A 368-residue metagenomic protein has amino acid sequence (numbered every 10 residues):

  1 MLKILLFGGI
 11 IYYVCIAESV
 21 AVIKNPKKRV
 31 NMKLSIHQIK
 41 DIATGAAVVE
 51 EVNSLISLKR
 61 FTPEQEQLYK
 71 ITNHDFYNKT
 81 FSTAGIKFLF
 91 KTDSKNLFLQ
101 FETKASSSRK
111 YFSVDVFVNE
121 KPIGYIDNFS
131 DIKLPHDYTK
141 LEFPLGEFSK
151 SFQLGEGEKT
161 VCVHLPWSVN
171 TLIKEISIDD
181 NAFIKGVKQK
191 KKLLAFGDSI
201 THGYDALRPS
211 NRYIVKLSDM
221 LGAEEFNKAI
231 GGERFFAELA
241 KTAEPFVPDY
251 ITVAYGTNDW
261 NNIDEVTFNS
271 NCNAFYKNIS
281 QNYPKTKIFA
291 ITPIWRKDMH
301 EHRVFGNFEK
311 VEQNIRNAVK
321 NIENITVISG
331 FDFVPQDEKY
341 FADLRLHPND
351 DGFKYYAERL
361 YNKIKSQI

Functional and structural regions predicted by a protein language model:
M1, I10-K192, K365-I368: N-terminal secretory targeting modules
L99, F196-G197, I291: Short hydrophobic segments within beta-strands
L154, V161-V247: Serine-esterase "nucleophile elbow" of acetyl-processing enzymes
C162, T252-A254, F289: Structural motif
P209, R234-S270, P293-D298: Oxyanion-hole/transition-state-stabilizing segment in secreted/luminal serine hydrolases and related acyltransferases
T267-A274, N307-V311: Charged helix-capping and loop-helix junction motifs
Y283-K287: A short helix->loop->beta-strand "cap" motif at the edges of active sites that frequently abuts
R296-I368: Catalytic His-Asp segment of secreted/periplasmic serine-dependent ester chemistry enzymes
